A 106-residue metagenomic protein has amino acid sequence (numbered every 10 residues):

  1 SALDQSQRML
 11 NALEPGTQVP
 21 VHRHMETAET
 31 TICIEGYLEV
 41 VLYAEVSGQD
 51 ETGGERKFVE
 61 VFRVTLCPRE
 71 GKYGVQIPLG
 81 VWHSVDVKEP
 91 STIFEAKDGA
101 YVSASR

Functional and structural regions predicted by a protein language model:
S1-V21, T27: A short glycine-rich, His/Asp/Glu-containing loop-to-beta-strand
L10, T30, S84: Short, surface-exposed charged micro-motifs
P20-H22, V40-V41, V75-I77, H83-K88 (+1 more regions): Short beta-strand His + acidic residue motifs that chelate non-heme Fe in jelly-roll/DSBH and cupin folds
E26-G48: Glycine- and acidic-residue-biased ligand/ion/polar-headgroup-sensing regions
S47-R69, W82-R106: Double-stranded beta-helix
